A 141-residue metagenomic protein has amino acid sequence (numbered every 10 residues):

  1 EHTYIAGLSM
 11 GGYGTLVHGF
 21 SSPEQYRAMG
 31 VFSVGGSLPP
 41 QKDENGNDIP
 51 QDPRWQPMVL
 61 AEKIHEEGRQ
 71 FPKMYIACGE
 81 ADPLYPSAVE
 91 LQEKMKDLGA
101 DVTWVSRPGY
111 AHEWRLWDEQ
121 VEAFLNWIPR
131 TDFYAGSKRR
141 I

Functional and structural regions predicted by a protein language model:
E1-I141: Non-catalytic cap/lid and distal C-terminal segments of serine-dependent acyl enzymes
